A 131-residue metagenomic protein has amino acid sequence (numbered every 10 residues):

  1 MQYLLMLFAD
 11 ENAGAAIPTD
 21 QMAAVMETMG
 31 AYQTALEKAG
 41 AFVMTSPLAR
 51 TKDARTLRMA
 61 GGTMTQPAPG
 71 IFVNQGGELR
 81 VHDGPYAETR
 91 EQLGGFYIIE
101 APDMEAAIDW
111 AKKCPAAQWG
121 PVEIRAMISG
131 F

Functional and structural regions predicted by a protein language model:
M1-F131: Conserved, structured core segments of small domains
